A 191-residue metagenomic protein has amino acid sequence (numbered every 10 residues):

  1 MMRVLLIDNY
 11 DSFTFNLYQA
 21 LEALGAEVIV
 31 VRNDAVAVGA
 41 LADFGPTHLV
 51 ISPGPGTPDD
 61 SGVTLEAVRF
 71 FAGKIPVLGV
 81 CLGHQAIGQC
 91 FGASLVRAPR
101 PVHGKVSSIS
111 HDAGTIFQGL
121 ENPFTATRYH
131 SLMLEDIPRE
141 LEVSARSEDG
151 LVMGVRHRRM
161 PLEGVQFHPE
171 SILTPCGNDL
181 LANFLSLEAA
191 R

Functional and structural regions predicted by a protein language model:
M1-L5: Extreme N-terminal starter segment of soluble prokaryotic enzymes
T14: Active-site-adjacent helical/loop segments in soluble small-molecule enzymes
Y18-E27: Two-component/phosphorelay signaling modules centered on CheY-like receiver
E22, F44-Q118, T125, L181: Cysteine-nucleophile active-site neighborhood
E27-N33: Short hydrophobic/Thr-rich beta-strand motif most characteristic of the beta2 strand and flanking loop of CheY-like
A37-G45: Short amphipathic alpha-helix with an adjacent loop that forms part of the alpha/beta core around
T115-R159: Catalytic beta-strand/loop cores that center a nucleophilic Ser/Cys/Thr and support acyl-enzyme chemistry
I172-R191: Acyltransferase
